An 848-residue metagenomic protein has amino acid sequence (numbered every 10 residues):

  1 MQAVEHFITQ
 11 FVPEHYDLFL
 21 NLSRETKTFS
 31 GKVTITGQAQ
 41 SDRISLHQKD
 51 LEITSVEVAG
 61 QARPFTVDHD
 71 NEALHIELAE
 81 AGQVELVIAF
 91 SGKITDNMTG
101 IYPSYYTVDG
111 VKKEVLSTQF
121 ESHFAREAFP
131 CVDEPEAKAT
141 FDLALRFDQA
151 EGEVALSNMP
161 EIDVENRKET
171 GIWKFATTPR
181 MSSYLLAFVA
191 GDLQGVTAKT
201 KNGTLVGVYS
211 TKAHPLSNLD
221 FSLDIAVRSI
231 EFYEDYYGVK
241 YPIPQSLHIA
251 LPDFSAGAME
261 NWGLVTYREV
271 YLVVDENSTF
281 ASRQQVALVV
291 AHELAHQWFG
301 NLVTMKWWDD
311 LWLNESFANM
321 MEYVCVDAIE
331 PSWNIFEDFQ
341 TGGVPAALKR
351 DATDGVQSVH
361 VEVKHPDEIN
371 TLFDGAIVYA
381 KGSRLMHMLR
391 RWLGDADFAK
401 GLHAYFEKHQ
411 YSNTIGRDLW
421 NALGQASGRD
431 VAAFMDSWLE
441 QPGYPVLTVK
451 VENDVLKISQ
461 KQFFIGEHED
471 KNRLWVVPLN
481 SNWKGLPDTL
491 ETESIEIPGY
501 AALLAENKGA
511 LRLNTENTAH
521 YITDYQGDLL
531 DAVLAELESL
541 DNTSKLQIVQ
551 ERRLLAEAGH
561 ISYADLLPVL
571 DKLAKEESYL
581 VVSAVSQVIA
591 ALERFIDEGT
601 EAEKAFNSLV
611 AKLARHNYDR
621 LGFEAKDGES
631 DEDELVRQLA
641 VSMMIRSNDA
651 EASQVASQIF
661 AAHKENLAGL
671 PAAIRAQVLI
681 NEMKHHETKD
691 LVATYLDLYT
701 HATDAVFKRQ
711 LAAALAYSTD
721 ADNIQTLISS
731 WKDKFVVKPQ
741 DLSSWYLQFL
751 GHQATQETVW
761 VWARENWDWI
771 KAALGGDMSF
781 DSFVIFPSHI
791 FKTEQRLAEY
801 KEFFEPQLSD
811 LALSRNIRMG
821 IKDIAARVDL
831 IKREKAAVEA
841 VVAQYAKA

Functional and structural regions predicted by a protein language model:
M1-P244, V359, H365, D374-A380 (+12 more regions): Acidic/His-enriched low-complexity segments
Q48, V290, L715: Small/polar loops that bind or transfer phosphate-bearing groups
E72-L74, W262, R675-L679: Short glycine-rich loop/turn motifs
K93, Y106-S122, D133, Q149-V154 (+7 more regions): Extended hydrophobic/aromatic-rich secondary-structure runs
V115, F175, G207-E469, A591 (+4 more regions): Hydrophobic alpha-helical and helix-loop surface patches within well-folded domains that function as non-catalytic
A144-R146, S210, A295, E362-P366 (+4 more regions): Non-catalytic accessory/interaction domains
